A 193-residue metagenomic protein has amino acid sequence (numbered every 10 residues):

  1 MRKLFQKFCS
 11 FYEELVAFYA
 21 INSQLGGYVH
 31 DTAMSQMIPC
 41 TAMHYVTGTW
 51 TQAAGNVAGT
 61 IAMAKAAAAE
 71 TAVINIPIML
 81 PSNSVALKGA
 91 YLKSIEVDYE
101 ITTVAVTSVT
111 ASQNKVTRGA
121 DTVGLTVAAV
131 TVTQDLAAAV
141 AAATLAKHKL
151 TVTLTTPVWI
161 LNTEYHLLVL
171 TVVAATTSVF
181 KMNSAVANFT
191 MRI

Functional and structural regions predicted by a protein language model:
R2-T60, D121-V140, K147-T153: Glycine-rich, low-complexity segments
A66-G89: Short beta-strands within extracellular/lumenal beta-sheet-rich domains
M79-V85, T151-W159: Signal that preferentially marks extracellular ectodomain short beta-strand elements of beta-sandwich modules
G89-I101: A short beta-strand element within beta-rich, extracytoplasmic domains of secreted/secretory-pathway proteins
A105-R118: Short, surface-exposed beta-strand/strand-loop-strand elements in extracellular ectodomains
L145-T151, L161-E164: Surface-exposed molecular-recognition determinants
T155-S178: Noncatalytic modules at the cell exterior or secretory-pathway interfaces, chiefly beta-strand-rich lectin/adhesion
V173-I193: C-terminal interaction-tip segments
